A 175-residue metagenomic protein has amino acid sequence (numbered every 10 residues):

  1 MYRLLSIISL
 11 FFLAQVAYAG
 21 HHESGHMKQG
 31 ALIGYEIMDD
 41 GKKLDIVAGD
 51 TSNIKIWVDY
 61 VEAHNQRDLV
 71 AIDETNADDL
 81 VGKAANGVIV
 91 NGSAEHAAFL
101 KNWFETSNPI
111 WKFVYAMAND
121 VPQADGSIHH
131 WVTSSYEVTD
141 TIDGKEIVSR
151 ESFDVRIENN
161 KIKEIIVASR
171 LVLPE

Functional and structural regions predicted by a protein language model:
M1-G25: Bacterial Sec-dependent N-terminal signal peptides
G20-V70, E74: Short, low-complexity N-terminal intrinsically disordered segments enriched in polar/charged residues
V70-V121, H130: A solvent-exposed, acidic/Ser-Thr-rich amphipathic alpha-helical stretch
D125-I128, E146-I147: Extracellular/periplasmic catalytic domains that process cell-envelope and extracellular macromolecules
S127-V138: A short hydrophobic beta-strand element
T139-V148: Short, cysteine-centered beta-strand-loop-beta hairpins and adjacent loop/turn segments enriched in charged/polar
V148-E175: Short beta-strand edge/turn micro-motifs at domain boundaries
